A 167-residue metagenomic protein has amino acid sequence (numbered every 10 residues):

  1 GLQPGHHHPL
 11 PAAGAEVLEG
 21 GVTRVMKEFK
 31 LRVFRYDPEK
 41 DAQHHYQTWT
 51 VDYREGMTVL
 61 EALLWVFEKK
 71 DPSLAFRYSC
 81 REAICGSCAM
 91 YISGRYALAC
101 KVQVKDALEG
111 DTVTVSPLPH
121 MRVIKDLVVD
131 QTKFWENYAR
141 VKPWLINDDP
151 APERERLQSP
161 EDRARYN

Functional and structural regions predicted by a protein language model:
G1-L2: Low-complexity/repetitive intrinsically disordered segments
G5-L10, G21-N167: Signature of N-terminal electron-transfer/Fe-S-associated modules in redox systems
E16-E19: Charged/polar low-complexity intrinsically disordered segments
